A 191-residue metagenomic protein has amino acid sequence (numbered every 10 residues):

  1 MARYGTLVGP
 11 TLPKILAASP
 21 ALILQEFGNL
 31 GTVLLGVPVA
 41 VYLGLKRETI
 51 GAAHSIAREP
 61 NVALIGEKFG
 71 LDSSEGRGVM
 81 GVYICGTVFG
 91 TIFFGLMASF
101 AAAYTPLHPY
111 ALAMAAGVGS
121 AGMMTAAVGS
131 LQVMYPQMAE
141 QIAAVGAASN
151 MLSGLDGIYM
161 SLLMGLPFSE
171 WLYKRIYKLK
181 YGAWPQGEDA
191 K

Functional and structural regions predicted by a protein language model:
M1-G5, L24-A40, V82-G90, F94-A98 (+6 more regions): Alpha-helical transmembrane segments in multi-pass membrane proteins
M1-L16: Hydrophobic transmembrane alpha-helices of secondary-active transporters and Na+-translocating membrane complexes
L12, S19, N61, I65-F69 (+2 more regions): Hydrophobic alpha-helical segments of integral membrane proteins, encompassing both true transmembrane helices
L16-Q25, A143-S149: Interfacial loop-to-helix junctions that mark the boundaries of transmembrane helices in multi-pass membrane
A21-A57, F89-Y104, A116-G119, M123: Transmembrane alpha-helices that form the ion-translocation and gating core of multi-pass ion transport proteins
V39, R47-V88, Y110-V145, S149: Alpha-helical membrane segments and immediately flanking helix-loop junctions that form or couple to the substrate/ion
A101-K191: C-terminal transmembrane helix-loop-helix hairpin of multi-pass membrane proteins
